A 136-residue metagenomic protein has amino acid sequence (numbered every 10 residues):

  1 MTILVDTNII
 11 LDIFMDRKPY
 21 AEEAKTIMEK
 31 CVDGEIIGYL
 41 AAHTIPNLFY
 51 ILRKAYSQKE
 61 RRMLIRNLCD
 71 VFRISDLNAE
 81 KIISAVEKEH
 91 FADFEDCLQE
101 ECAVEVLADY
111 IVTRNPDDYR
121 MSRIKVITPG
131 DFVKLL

Functional and structural regions predicted by a protein language model:
M1-Y39, R53-E60, M121, L135-L136: Short, well-structured N-terminal submotif of metal-dependent ribonuclease cores
T2, V104-L136: Acidic, PIN/NYN-like endoribonuclease modules and their adjacent C-terminal/linker elements
F14, V86-E89, R123: Short, flexible helix/strand-to-coil boundary loops that buttress conserved ligand/catalytic motifs in alpha/beta
K25, I45-N47, L52-R73, E80: Active-site-proximal, substrate-binding regions of enzyme catalytic domains and RNA-binding/basic surfaces
R73-P116: Active-site neighborhoods of divalent-metal-dependent phosphate/nucleic-acid chemistry enzymes
